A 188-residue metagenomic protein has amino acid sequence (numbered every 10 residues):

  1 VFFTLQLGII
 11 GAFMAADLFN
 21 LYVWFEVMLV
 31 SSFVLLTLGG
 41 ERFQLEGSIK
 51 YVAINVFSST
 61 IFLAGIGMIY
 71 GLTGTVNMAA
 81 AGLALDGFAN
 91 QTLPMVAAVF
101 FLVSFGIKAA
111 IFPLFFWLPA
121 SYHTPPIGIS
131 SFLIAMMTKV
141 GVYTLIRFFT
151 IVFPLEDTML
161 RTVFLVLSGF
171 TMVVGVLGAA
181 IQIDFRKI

Functional and structural regions predicted by a protein language model:
V1, Q6-N20, S32-I188: Hydrophobic transmembrane alpha-helices and their helix-loop junctions in integral membrane proteins
E26: Short phosphate-coordinating micro-motif centered on Lys-Gly-acidic
L29: Short, glycine/acidic-enriched loop or turn micro-motifs at the edges of active sites
